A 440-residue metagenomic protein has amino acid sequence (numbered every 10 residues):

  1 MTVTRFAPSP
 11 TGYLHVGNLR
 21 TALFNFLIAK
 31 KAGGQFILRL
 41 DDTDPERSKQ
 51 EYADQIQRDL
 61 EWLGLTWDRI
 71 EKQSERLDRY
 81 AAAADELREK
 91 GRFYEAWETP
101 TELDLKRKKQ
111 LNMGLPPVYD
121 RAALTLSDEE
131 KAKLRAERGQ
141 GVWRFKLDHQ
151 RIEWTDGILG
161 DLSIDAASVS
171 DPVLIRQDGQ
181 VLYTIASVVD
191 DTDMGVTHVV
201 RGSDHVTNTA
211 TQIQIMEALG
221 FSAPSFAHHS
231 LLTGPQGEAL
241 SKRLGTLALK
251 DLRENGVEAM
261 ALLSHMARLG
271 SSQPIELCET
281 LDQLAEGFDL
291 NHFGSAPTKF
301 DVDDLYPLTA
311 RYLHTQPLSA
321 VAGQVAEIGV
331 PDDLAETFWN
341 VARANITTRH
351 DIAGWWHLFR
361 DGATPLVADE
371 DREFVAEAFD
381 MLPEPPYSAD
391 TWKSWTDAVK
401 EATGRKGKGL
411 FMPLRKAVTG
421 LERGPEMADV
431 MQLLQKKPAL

Functional and structural regions predicted by a protein language model:
M1-L115, N208-F221, A261: N-terminal Rossmann-like or analogous alpha/beta NTP/dinucleotide-binding catalytic cores that position adenine
M1-R5, L249, D282-F288, G323-I328 (+1 more regions): Short amphipathic alpha-helical segments and their helix-coil junctions
R5-P10, L38-D42, M194-H198, D397 (+1 more regions): Glycine- and acidic
N25, I56, L87, G91 (+8 more regions): Residue-level signal for inorganic ion chemistry
E95, T99-H228, G234-L240, A248: Active-site cores that bind ATP or allylic diphosphates and position pyrophosphate for catalysis
F221-P365, T419-L440: Catalytic adenosine-cofactor/nucleotide-binding cores of aminoacyl-tRNA synthetases and other
R349, A353-H357, D361-G409: An amphipathic alpha-helical core segment
A389-L440: Charged substrate- and nucleic-acid-binding regions of tRNA-handling and nucleotidyl-transfer enzymes, centered on
